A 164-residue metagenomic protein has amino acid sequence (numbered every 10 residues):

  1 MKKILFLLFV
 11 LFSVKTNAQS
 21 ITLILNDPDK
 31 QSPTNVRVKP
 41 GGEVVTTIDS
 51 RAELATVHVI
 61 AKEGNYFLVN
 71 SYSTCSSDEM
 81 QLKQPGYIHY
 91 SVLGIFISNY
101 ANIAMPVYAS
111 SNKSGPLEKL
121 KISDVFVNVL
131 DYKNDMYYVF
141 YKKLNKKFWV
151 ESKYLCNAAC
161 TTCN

Functional and structural regions predicted by a protein language model:
I4-S13: Sec-dependent N-terminal signal peptides
V14-A18: Sec/Tat signal peptide C-region and signal peptidase I cleavage site
Q19-R37: Short N-terminal segments immediately surrounding and downstream of signal-peptide cleavage
S20-L23, L68-M105, S111, F140-N164: Boundary regions of SH3-family modules and the immediately adjacent low-complexity/disordered segments in eukaryotic
V38-V45, S110-P116: Short alpha-helix capping/helix-loop boundary micro-motifs
T46-P85, K121-K153: SH3/SH3-like beta-barrel superfamily modules
G94-K133, Y138: Short, solvent-exposed interaction modules
